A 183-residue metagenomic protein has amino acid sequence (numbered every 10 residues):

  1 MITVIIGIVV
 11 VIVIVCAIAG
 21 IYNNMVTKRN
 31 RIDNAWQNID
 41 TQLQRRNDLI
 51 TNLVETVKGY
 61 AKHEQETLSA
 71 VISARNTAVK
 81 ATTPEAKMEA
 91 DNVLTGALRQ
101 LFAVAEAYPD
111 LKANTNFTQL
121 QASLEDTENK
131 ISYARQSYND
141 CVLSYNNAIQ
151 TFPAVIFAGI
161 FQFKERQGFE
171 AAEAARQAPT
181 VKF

Functional and structural regions predicted by a protein language model:
M1-F183: A helix-centric hydrophobic-segment signal that preferentially recognizes long, alpha-helical stretches used
